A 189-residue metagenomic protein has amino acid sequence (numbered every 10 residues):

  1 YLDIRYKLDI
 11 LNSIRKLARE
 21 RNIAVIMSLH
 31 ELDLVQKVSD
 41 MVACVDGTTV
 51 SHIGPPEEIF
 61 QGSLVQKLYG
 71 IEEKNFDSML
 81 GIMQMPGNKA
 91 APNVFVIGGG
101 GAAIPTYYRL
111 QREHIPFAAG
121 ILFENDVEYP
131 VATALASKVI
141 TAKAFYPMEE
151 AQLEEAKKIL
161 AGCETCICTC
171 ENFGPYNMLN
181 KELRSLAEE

Functional and structural regions predicted by a protein language model:
I4-Y6: Helix N-cap at the start of a conserved alpha-helix in ABC-type nucleotide-binding domains
L8-E20: Helical segment within the ABC ATPase nucleotide-binding domain
L29-H30: H-loop/switch region of ABC-family ATPase nucleotide-binding domains
V35-K37: A short, surface-exposed alpha-helical micro-motif characterized by mixed small hydrophobic and charged/polar residues
A43, G47-E58: Conserved switch/coupling elements of ABC/ABC-like ATPase nucleotide-binding domains
G70-M148, C168: ABC ATPase nucleotide-binding domains
M178-E188: A short, gly/pro- and small-residue-rich
